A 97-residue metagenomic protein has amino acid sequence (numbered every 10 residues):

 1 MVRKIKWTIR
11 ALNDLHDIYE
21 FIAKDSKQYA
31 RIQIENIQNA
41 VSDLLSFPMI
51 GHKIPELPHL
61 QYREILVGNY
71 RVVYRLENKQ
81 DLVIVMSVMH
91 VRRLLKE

Functional and structural regions predicted by a protein language model:
M1-L57, Q61: Basic, Lys/Arg-enriched alpha-helical interface segments
M49-K79: Basic/aromatic recognition patch in beta-strand/loop cores that engages polyanionic ligands
V67-Y70, R75-E97: Enriched for short, Lys/Arg-rich terminal
